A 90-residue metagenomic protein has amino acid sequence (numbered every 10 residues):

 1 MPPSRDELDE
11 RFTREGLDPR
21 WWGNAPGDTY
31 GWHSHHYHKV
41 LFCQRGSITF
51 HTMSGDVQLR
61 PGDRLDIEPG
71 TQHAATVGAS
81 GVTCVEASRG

Functional and structural regions predicted by a protein language model:
D9-R11, T29-H35, H51, T76-V77: Short histidine-centered beta-strand/loop micro-motifs that create catalytic or ligand/metal-coordination sites
D18-H35, P69: Conserved short histidine dyad/triad with adjacent acidic residue
P26, H36-Y37, G55, T71-Q72 (+1 more regions): A generic "binding-loop/recognition-motif" signal
P26-G27, R45-I48, G90: Short, charged/polar surface micro-motifs in flexible loops or helix N-caps
S34-T49: Short, conserved beta-strand element in jelly-roll/cupin
M53-P69: Short acidic-glycine-tyrosine-enriched beta hairpin
G70-G90: Ligand-binding loop in jelly-roll beta-barrel domains
